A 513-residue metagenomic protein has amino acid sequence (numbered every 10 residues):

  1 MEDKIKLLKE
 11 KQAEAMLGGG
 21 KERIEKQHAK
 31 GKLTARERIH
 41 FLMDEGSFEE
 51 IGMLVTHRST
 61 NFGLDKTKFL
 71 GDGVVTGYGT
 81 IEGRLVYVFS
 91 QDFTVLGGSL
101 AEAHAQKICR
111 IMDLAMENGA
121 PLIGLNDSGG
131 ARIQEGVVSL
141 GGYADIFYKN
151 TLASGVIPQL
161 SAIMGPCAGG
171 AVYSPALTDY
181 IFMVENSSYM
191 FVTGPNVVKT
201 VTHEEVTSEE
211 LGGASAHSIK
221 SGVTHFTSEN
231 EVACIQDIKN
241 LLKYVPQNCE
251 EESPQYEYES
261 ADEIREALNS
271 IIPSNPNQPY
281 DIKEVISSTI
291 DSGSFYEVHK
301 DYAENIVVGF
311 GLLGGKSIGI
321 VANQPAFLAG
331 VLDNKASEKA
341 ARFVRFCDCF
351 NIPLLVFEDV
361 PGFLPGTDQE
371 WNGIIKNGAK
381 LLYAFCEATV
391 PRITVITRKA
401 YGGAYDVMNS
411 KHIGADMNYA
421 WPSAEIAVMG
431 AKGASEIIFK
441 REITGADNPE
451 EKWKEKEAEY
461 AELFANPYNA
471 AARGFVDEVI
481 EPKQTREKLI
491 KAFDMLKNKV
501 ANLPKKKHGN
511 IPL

Functional and structural regions predicted by a protein language model:
M1-L513: Ligand-binding clefts of soluble mixed alpha/beta catalytic domains
